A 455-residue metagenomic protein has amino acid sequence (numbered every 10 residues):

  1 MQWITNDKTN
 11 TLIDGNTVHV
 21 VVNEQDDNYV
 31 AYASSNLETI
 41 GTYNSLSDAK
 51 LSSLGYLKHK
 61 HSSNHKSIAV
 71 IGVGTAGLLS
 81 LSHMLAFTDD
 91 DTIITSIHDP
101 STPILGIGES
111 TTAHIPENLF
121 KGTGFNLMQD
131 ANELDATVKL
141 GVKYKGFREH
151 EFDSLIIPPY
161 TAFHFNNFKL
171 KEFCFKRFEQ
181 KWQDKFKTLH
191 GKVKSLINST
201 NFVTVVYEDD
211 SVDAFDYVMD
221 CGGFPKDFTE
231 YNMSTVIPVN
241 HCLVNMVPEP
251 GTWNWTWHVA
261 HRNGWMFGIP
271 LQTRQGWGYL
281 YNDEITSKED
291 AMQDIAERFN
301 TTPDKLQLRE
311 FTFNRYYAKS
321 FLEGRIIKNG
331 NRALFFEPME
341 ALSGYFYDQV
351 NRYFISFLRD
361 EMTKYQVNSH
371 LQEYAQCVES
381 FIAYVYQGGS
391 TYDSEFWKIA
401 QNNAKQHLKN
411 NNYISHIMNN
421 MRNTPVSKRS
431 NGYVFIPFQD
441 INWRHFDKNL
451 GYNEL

Functional and structural regions predicted by a protein language model:
M1-V30: Short N-terminal "domain-start" leader segments that mark the transition from disordered tails or signal peptides into
T9-I13, S34-K50: A short, exposed loop/beta-hairpin motif centered on an aromatic-Gly-Thr core
H65-T92: N-terminal Rossmann-like FAD-binding beta1-loop-alpha1 element of flavoenzymes
L85-I107: Glycine-rich FAD pyrophosphate-binding loop
S101-L155: N-terminal FAD cofactor-binding segment of flavoenzymes
R177-A296, N351: Predominantly flavin-linked oxidoreductase catalytic cores and closely associated redox partners
Q272, N282-Q387: FAD/FMN-dependent oxidoreductases across multiple families
S356-L455: Long, low-complexity C-terminal extensions of enzymes
